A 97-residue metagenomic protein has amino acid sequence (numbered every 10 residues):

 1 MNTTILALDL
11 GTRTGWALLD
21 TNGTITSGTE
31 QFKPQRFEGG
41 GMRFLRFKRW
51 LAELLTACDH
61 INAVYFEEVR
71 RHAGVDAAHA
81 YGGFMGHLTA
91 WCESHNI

Functional and structural regions predicted by a protein language model:
M1-I97: Phosphate- and other anionic-substrate recognition elements at nucleic-acid/protein interfaces
